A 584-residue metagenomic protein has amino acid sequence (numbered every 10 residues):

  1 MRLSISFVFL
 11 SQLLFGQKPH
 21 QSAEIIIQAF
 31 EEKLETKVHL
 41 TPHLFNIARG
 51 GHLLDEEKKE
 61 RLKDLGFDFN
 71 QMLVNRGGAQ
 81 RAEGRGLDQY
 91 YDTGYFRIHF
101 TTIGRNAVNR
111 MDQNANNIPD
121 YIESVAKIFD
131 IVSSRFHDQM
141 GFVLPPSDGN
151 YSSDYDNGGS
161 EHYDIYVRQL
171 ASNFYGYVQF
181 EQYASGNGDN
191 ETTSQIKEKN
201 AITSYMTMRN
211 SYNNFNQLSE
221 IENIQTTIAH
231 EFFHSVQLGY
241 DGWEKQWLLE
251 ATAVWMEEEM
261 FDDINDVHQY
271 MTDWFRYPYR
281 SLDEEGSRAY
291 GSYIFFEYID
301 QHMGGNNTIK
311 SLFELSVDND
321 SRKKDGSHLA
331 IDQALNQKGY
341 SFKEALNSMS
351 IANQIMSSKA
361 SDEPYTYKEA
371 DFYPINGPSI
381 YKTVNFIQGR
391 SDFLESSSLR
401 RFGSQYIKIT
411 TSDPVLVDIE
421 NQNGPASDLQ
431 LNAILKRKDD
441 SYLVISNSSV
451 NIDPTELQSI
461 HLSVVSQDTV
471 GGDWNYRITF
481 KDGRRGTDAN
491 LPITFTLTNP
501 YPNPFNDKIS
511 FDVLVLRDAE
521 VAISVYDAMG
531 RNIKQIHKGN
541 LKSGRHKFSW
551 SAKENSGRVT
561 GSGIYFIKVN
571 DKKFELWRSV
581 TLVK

Functional and structural regions predicted by a protein language model:
M1-P19: Bacterial Sec-dependent N-terminal signal peptides
K18-T203, R209-F232, V236-Y240, Q430-A433: Zn2+-dependent metallopeptidase catalytic core
E198-A201, Y205-G286: Zinc-dependent metallopeptidase catalytic helix centered on the HExxH motif and its immediate flanking segment
E250, M256-I375: Extracellular hydrolytic enzyme modules, especially secreted metalloproteases of the metzincin/thermolysin-like class
N319-P492: Beta/coil-rich, acidic/histidine-enriched accessory regions frequently appended to metallopeptidases
S448-V450, G544-W550: Short strand-edge motifs at loop-to-beta-strand transitions and within beta-strands of extracellular beta-rich domains
D488-Y526, Q535-K538, K547-S556: Glycine-centered coil/turn sites that cap beta-strands in beta-rich domains
F548-S549, R558-K584: C-terminal tail/sorting-segment detector
